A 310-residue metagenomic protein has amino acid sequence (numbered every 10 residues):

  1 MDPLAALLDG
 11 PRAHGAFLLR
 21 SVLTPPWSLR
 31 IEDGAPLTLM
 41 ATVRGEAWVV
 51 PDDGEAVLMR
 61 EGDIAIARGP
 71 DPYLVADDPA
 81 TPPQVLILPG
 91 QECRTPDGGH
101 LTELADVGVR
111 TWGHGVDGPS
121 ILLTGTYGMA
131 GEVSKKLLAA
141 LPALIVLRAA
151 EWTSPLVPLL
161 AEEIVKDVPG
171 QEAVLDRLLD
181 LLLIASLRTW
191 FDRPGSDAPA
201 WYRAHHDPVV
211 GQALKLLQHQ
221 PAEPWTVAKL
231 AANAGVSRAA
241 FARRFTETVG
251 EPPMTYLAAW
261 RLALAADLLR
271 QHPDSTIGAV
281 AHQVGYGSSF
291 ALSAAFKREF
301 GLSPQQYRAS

Functional and structural regions predicted by a protein language model:
M1-A65, D71-H114: Generic protein-terminus/edge-of-domain signal
L39, G45, G62, G125 (+3 more regions): Short hydrophobic/aromatic patches on the structural cores and recognition surfaces of FHA
P51-E55, D267-V280, G285-S288: Short, charged helix-to-loop "capping" segments that act as catalytic/coupling loops
A65-R68, L122-T124: Short hydrophobic-aromatic micro-motifs
G99-L181, A185-S186, W190, P194 (+2 more regions): Amphipathic alpha-helical segments enriched in hydrophobic/aromatic residues interleaved with Lys/Arg
A149-V165, L175-L179, L183, L187 (+3 more regions): A short, Lys/Arg-enriched amphipathic alpha-helix from helix-turn-helix/homeodomain DNA-binding modules
L181, A185-F191, Q212-H219, E223-A263 (+1 more regions): Basic/polar phosphate-binding segments, predominantly the helix-turn-helix DNA-binding elements of transcriptional
